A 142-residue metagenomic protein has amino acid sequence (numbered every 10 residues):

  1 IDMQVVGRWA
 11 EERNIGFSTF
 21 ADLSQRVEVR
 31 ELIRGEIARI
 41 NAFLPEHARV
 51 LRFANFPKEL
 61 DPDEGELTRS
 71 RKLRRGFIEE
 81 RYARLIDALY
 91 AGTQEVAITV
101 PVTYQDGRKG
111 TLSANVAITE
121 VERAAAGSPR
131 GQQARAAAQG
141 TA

Functional and structural regions predicted by a protein language model:
I1-A142: AMP-binding adenylation
